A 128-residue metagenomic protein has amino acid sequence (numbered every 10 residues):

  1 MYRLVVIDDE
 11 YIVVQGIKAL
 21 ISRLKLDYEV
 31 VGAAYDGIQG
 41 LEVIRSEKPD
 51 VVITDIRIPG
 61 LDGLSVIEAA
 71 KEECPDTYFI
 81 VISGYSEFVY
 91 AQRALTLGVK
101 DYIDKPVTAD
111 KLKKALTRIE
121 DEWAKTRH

Functional and structural regions predicted by a protein language model:
Y2-V13, I17: Conserved acidic segment of CheY-like receiver
R3-V5, G32, I80: A structural signal for isolated positions on well-ordered beta-strands in alpha/beta enzyme cores
I7-D8, A34, V52: Conserved sequence signature across two-component system core domains
L20-L24, V43: Alpha-helical interaction/dimerization surfaces of two-component signaling modules
K25-V30: A generic structural motif
V31-I38: Conserved Asp/Asn-Gly motif in the active-site loop of CheY-like receiver
I38-H128: CheY-like receiver
